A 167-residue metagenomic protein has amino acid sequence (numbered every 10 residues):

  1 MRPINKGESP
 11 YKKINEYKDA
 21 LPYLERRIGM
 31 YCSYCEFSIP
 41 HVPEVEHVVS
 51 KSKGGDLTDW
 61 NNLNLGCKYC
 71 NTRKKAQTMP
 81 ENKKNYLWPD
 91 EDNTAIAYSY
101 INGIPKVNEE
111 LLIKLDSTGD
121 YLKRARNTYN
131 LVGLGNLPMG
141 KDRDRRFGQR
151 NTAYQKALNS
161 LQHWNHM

Functional and structural regions predicted by a protein language model:
M1-N5, K68, T72-M167: Extended charged
M1-Y31, G54-N61, Q155-N159: Short, charged surface segments at domain edges that flank catalytic/cofactor-binding sites
G7, A20-Y23, S38, V42 (+2 more regions): Amphipathic, alpha-helical segments enriched in basic
E8, E16, E25, E36 (+4 more regions): Glutamate identity and glutamate-enriched acidic tracts
I14-Y17, R27-M30, V49, P80 (+1 more regions): Generic, low-specificity signal for short hydrophobic/alpha-helical stretches with a mild N-terminal bias, encompassing
L21-R27, Y31-S38, G66, C70: Conserved catalytic-core segments centered on acid/base and nucleophilic motifs
Y34-L65, K74-D90: Histidine-centered nuclease catalytic patch
